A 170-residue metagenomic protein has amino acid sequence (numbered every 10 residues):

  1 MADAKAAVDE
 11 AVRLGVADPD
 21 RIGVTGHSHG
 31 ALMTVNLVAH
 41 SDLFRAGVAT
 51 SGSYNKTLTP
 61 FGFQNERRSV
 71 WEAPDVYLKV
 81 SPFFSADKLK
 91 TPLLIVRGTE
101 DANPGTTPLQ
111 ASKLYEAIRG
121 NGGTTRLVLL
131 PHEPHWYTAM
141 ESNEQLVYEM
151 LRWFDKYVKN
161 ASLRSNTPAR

Functional and structural regions predicted by a protein language model:
M1-R170: Active-site-proximal cap/loop segments of hydrolase catalytic domains
